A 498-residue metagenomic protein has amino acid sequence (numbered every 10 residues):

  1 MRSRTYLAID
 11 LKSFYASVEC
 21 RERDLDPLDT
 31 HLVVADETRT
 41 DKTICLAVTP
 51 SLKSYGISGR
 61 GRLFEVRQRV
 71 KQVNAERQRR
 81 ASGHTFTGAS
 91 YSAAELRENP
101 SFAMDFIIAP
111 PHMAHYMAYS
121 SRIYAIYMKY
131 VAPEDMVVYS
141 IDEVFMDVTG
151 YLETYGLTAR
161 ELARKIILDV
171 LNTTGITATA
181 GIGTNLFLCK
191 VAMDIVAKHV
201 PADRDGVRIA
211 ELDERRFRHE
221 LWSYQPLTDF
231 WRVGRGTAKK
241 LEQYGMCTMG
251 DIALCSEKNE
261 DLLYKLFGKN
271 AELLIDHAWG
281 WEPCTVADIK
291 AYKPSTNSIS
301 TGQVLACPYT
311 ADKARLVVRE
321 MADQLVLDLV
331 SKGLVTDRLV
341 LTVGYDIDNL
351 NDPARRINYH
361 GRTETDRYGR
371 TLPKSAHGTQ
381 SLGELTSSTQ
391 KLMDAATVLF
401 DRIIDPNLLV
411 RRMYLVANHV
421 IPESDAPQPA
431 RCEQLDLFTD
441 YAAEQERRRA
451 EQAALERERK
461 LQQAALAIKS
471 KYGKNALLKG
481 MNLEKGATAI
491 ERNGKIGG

Functional and structural regions predicted by a protein language model:
M1-H277, E282-V286, A442-G498: Gly/Gly-Pro- and Ser/Thr-rich, intrinsically disordered tail segments characteristic of DNA damage-repair and tolerance
Y6, V33, V340, R412-Y414 (+1 more regions): Ordered hydrophobic segments in well-structured contexts
A8, D229, K239-V410, A430: DNA-contacting surface of Y-family translesion DNA polymerases
K12-F14, T38-K42, Y345-L350, V420-S424: Short, charged/polar surface micro-motifs in flexible loops or helix N-caps
V18, G369-G498: Acidic, metal-coordinating catalytic segment for phosphate/diphosphate chemistry, firing primarily on the Nudix
T30, A178, D337-L339, M413 (+1 more regions): Change "...and in nucleic-acid phosphodiester-cleaving endonucleases..." to "...and in nucleic-acid processing enzymes
R39, E153, F187, V304 (+4 more regions): Generic "edge-of-domain/loop-turn" microfeature
T184-F187, D276-W279, V335-I347, L409-P422 (+1 more regions): A glycine-rich phosphate-binding loop feature that marks nucleotide/adenosyl-phosphate handling sites
